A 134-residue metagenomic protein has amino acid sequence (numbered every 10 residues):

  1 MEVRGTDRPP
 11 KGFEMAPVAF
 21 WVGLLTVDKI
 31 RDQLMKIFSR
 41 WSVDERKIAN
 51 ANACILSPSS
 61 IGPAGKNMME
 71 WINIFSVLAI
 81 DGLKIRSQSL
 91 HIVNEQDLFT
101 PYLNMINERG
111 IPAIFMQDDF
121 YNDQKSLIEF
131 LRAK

Functional and structural regions predicted by a protein language model:
M1-K134: C-terminal accessory/tail domains of diverse enzymes
